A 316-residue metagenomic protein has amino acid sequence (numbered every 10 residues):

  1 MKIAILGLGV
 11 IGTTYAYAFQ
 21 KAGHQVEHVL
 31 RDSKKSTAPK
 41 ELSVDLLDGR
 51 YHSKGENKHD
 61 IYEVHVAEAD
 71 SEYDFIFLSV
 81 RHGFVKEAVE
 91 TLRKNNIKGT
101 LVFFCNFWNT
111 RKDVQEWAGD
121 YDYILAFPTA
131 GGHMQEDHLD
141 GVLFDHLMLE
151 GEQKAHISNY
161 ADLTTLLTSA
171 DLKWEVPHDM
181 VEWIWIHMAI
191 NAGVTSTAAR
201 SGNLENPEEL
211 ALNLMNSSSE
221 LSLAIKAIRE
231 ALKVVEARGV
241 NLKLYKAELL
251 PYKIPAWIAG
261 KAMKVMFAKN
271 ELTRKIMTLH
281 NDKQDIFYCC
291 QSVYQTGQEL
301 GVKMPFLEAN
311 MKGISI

Functional and structural regions predicted by a protein language model:
M1-G55: NAD(P)+-binding Rossmann beta1-loop-alpha1 motif at the extreme N-terminus of oxidoreductases
I3, Q25-E27, L101, Y123 (+1 more regions): Hydrophobic anchor at the start of a short beta-strand that flanks the dinucleotide cofactor-binding loop
G55-D140: Rossmann-like NAD(P)(H) cofactor-binding subdomain of soluble oxidoreductases
K112-A189, G193: Rossmann-fold dinucleotide-binding core
H138-K154, S201-N213, K269-H280: Helix-loop-beta segment of a Rossmann-like dinucleotide-binding subdomain
V181-A211, S219-L232: Active-site-proximal catalytic alpha-helix in oxidoreductases
I225, L232, E236-I316: NAD(P)-dependent Rossmann-like dehydrogenase/reductase catalytic/cofactor-binding core
